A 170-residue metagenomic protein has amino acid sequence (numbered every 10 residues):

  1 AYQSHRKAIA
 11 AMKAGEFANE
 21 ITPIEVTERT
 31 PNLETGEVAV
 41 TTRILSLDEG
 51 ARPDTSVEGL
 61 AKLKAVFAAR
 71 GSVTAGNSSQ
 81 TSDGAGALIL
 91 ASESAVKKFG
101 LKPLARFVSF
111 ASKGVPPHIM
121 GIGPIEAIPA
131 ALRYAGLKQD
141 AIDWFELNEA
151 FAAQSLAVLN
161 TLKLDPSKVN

Functional and structural regions predicted by a protein language model:
A1-Q3, E20-V26, L101-S112, D140-E149 (+1 more regions): Beta-strand segments within the central parallel beta-sheet cores of soluble alpha/beta enzyme folds
A1-Y2, G71-G86, V108-Y134, D143-E149: Active-site pocket-shaping loop/turn-to-helix segments
Y2-K98, T161-K168: N-terminal extracellular/periplasmic Venus flytrap/periplasmic-binding protein-like
K7, A11, S94, G123 (+3 more regions): Stable alpha-helical structural segments in soluble proteins, enriched in small hydrophobic residues
P31-E37, P117-P124, E149-D165: Short glycine/threonine-rich loop-to-helix capping motif typified by GTGT followed within a few residues by an Asp-Pro
V96-G100, P129-W144, L162-D165: Phosphate/pyrophosphate-binding loops at sites that engage ATP/ADP/AMP, CoA/4′-phosphopantetheine, polyphosphate
V96-R106, I122-P124: A glycine-rich, aromatic-flanked flexible loop/lid motif
